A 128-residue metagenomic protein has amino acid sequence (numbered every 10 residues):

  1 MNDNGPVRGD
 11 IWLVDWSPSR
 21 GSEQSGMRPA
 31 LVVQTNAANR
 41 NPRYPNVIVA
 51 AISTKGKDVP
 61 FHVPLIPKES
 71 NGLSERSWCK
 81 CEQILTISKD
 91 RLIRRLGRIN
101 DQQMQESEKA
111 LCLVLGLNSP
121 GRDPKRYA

Functional and structural regions predicted by a protein language model:
M1-G5, G21: Short, surface-exposed secondary-structure edge patches
N4, K68-A128: C-terminal terminal-subdomain/extension
S22-M27, L31-P67: Compact nucleic-acid interaction/catalytic patches
